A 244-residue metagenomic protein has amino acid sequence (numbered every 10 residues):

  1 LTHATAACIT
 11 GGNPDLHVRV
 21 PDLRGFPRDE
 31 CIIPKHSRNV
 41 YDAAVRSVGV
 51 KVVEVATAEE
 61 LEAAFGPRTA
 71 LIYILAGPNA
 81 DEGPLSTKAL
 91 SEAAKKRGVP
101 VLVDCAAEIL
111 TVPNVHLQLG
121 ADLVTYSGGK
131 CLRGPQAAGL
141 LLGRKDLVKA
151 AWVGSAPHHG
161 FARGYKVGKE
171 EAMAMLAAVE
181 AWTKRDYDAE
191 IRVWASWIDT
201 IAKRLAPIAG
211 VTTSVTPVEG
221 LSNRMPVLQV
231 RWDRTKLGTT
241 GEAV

Functional and structural regions predicted by a protein language model:
L1-Y187, W197, A202-A206: Conserved PLP-enzyme active-site core in the AAT-like
I191: Conserved phosphate/pyrophosphate-binding and hydrolysis machinery centered on Walker-type P-loop NTPases, extending
A206-V244: Conserved C-terminal alpha-helix-loop-beta "cap" of PLP-dependent enzymes that closes/shapes the active-site mouth
